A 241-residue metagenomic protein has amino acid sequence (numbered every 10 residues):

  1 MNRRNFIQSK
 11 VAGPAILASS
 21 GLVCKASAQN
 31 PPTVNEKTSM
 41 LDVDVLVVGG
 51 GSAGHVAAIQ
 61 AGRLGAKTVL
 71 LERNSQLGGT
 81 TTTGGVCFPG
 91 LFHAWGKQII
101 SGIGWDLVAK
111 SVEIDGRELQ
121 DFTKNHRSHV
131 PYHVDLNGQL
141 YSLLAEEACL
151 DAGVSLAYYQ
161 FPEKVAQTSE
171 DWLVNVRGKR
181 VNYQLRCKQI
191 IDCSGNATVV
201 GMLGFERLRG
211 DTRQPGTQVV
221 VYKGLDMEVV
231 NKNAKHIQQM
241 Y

Functional and structural regions predicted by a protein language model:
N5-A26: N-terminal export signals
S39-G51: Beta1/beta-strand and adjacent pyrophosphate-binding region of the FAD-binding site in flavoprotein oxidoreductases
V43, R180-Q189: Core beta-strand elements of the Rossmann-like FAD/NAD(P) dinucleotide-binding domain in flavoenzyme oxidoreductases
V48, R186-G195: Short hydrophobic core segments
G54: N-terminal Rossmann-fold NAD(P) dinucleotide-binding loop
Q60, A66-K67, R73-K164, T168: Conserved N-terminal/central alpha/beta ligand/cofactor-binding core
Q167-Y183: Conserved beta-strand-loop-beta-strand element in the redox core of flavoprotein oxidoreductases
V199-Y241: Rossmann-like dinucleotide-binding core of oxidoreductases
